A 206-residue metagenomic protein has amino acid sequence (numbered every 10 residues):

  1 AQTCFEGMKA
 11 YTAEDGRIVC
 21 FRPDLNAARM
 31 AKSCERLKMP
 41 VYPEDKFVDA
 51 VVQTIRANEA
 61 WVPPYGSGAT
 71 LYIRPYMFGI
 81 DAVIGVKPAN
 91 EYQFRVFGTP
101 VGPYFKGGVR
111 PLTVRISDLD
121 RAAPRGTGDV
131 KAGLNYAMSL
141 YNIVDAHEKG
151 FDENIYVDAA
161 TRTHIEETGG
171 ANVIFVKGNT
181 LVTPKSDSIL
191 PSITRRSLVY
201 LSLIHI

Functional and structural regions predicted by a protein language model:
Q2-M8: Conserved phosphate/anionic-ligand binding catalytic regions in large, soluble enzymes, centered on
M8, I155, V173-F175: Short beta-strand scaffold segments in enzyme catalytic cores
Y11-G16, P23, I80, P100 (+2 more regions): Short acidic-glycine loop/turn motifs at beta-strand connectors
P23-K149: Extended Lys/Arg-rich, glycine-bearing segments that form polyanion-binding/interaction patches within enzyme domains
T163-K185: Glycine- and Gly-Pro-enriched alpha-helical subdomains that act as flexible, kink-prone "lid/hinge" or packing modules
S188-P191: Short, contiguous acidic and Ser/Thr-rich linear segments
R196-Y200: Feature representing long, continuous alpha-helical segments
I204-I206: Conserved small/polar residues in nucleotide/adenosyl-binding loops
